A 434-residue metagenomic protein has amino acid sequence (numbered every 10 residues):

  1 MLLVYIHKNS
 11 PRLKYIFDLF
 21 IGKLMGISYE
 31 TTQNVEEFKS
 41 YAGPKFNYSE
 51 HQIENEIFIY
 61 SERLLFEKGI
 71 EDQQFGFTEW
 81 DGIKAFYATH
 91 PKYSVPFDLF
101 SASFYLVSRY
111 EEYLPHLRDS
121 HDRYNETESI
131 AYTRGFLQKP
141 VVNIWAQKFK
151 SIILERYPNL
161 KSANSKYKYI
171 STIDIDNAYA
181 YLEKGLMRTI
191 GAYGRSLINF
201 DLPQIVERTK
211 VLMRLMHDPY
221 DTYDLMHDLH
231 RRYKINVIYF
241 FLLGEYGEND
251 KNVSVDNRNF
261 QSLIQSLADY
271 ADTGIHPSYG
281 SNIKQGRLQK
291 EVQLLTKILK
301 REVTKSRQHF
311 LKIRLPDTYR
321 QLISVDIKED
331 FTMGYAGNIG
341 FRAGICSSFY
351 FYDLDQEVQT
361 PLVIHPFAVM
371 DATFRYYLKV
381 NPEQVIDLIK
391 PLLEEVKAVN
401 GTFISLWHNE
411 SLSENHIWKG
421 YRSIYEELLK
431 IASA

Functional and structural regions predicted by a protein language model:
M1-V255, S347, L354, V358-A434: Terminal accessory/targeting
L13, S281-V358, H416-W418: Catalytic domains of cell-wall/extracellular-matrix polysaccharide-remodeling enzymes, centered on de-N-acetylation
D174, H276, L322: Conserved hydrophobic/aromatic pocket- or pore-lining residues that grip, position, or stack substrates in active sites
N177, Y181, L202-Q204, D224-I313: Metal-dependent polysaccharide deacetylase catalytic core of the NodB/CE4 family, i.e., the active-site-bearing domain
Y270-G274, N338-R342, G401: Glycine-centered flexibility motif
G274-H276, T332-G334, L406-H408: Short acidic/histidine-rich active-site segments
